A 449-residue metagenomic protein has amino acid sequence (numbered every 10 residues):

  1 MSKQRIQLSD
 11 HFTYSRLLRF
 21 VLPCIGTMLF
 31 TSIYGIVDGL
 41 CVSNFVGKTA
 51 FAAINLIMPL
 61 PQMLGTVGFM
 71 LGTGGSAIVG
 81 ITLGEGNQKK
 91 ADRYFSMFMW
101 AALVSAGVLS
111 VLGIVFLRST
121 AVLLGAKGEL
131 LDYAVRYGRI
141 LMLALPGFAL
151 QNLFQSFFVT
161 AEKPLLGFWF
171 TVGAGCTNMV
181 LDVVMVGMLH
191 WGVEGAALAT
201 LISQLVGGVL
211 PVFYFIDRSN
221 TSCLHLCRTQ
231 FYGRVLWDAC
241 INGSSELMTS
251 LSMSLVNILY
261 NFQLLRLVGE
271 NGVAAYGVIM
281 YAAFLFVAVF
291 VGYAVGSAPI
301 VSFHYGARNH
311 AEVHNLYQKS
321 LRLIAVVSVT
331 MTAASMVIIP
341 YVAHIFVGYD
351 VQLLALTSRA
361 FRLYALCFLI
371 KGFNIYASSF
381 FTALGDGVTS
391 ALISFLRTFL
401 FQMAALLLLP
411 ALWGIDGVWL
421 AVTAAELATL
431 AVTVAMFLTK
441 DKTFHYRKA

Functional and structural regions predicted by a protein language model:
M1-V21, V79-P146, M188-S244, V301-C367 (+1 more regions): Short alpha-helical transmembrane segments in multi-pass integral membrane proteins
L8-V46, P59-G74, I78, L103-S110 (+4 more regions): N-terminal transmembrane alpha-helices
R19-D38, I140, A174, S203-G207 (+4 more regions): Transmembrane helical elements of multi-pass membrane transporters/channels
C24, M28, L40, N44 (+16 more regions): Transmembrane alpha-helix boundary and packing residues in multipass membrane permease domains and related
I33-A52, A121-G128, V184-W191, L251-L285 (+3 more regions): Helix-terminus/linker motif at the lipid-water interface of multi-pass membrane proteins
V42-Q62, E129-Y133, V193-E194, V235-N242 (+5 more regions): Interfacial/gating helices of multi-pass transporter permease domains
F51-V111, F148-G167, A275-I339, K371-I393: Small-residue-rich hydrophobic transmembrane alpha-helices
G72, I140-V159, G167-N178, A196-P211 (+5 more regions): Short runs within selected transmembrane alpha-helices of multi-pass transporters and secretion channels
